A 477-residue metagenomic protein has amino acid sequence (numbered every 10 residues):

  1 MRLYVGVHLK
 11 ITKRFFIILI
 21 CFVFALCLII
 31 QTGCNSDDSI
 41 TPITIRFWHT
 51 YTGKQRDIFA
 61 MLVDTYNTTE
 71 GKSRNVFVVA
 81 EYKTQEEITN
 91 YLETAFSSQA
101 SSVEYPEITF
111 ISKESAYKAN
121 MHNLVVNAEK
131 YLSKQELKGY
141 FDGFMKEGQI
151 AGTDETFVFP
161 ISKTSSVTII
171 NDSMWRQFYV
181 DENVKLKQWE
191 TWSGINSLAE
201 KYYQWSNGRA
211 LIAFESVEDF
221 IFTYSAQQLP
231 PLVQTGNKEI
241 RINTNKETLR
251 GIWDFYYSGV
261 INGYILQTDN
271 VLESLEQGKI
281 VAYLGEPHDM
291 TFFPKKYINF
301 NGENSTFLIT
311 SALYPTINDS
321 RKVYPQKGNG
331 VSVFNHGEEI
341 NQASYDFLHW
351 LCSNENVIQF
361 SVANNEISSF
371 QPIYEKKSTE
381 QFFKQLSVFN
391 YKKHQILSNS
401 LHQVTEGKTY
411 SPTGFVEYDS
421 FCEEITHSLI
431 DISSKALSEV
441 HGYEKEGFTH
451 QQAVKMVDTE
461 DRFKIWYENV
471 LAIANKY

Functional and structural regions predicted by a protein language model:
M1-I45, D461, I465-Y477: Short, low-complexity disordered leader/linker segments with a strong preference for bacterial N-terminal type II
P42-R46, T50-A116, E273: Early extracytoplasmic/lumenal segment of secretory-pathway proteins
T109-V167, T306-P315: Hinge/lid segment of periplasmic solute-binding proteins
E129-Y140, K185-K187, P230-G251, N299-E303 (+1 more regions): Short, solvent-exposed loop/beta-turn-alpha elements that line the ligand-binding surface or hinge of extracytoplasmic
A151-I161, S166-T168, R176, S193-R241: Extracytoplasmic/periplasmic solute-binding protein
N196-Y202, T235-D269, I309-T310, Y314: Glycine-centered hinge/linker elements that transmit conformational signals in sensory and ligand-binding systems
F300-P372: Extracytoplasmic/periplasmic substrate-recognition and gating elements
S398-Y477: Conserved C-terminal helix/tail region of periplasmic/extracytoplasmic solute-binding proteins
